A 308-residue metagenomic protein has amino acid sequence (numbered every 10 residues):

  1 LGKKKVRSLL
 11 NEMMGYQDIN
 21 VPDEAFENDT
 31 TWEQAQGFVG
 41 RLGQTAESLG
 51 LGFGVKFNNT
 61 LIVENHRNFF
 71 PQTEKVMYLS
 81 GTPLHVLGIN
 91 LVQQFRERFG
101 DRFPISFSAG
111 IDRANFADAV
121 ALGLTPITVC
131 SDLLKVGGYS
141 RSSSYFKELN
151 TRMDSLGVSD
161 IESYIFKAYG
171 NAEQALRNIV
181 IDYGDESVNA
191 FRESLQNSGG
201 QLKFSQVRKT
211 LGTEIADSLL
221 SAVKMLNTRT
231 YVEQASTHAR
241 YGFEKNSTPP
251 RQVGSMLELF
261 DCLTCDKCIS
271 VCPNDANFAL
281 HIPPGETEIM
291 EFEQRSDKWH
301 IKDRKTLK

Functional and structural regions predicted by a protein language model:
L1, K56-N58, S106-S108, C130: A cross-family glycoside hydrolase active-site/sugar-binding cleft signature
G2-D101, V136, S140-S144: Glycine/Thr-rich beta-alpha phosphate-binding loop at enzyme active sites
T60, S131-D132, I282: Short, ordered loop/turn segments at secondary-structure junctions
L61, F103-F116: Glycine-rich beta-to-alpha transition loops that act as phosphate-gripper elements at the mouths of alpha/beta enzyme
D118-Y145, S187, G200: Glycine-rich phosphate-binding active-site loops on the catalytic face of alpha/beta enzymes
T151, S155-K308: Ferredoxin-type iron-sulfur electron-transfer modules and their immediate structural context
